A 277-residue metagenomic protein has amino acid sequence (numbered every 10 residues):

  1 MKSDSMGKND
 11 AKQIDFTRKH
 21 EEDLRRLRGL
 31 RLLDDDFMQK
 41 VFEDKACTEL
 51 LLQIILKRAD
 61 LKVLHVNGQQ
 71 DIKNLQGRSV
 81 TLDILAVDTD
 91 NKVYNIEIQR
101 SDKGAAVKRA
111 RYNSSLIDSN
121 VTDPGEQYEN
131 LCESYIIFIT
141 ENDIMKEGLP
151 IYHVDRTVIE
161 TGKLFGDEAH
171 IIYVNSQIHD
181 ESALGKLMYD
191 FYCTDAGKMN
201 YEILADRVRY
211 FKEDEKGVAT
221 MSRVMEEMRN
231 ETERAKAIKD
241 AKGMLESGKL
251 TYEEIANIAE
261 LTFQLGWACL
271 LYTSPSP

Functional and structural regions predicted by a protein language model:
M1-H170, D180-S182: Accessory alpha/beta interaction modules
K2-R28, L32, D36, I55 (+3 more regions): Short, charged alpha-helical interaction segments and adjacent helix-coil junctions
F138-E141, N175-S176, K212: Pocket-edge structural micro-motifs
A169-I171, S176, C193: C-terminal segments that line or cap access tunnels to active or ligand-binding sites in enzymes and enzyme-associated
S176, E181-K186: Compact structured core domains
